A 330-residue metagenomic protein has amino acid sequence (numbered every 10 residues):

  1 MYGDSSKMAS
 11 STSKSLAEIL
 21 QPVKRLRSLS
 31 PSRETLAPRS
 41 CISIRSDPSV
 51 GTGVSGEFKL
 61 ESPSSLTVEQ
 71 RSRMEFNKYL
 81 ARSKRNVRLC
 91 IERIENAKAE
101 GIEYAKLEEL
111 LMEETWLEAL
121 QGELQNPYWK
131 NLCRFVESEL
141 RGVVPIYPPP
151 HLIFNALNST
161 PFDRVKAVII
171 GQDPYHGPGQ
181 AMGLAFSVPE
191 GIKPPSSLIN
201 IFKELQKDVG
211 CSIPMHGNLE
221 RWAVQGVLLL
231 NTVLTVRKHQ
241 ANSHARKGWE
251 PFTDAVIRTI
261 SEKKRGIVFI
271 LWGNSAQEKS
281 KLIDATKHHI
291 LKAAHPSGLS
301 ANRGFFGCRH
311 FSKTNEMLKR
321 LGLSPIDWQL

Functional and structural regions predicted by a protein language model:
M1-Y147, Q329-L330: N-terminal intrinsically disordered, compositionally biased regulatory/targeting segments that precede the folded
N86, C90-G101, E109-V268, S275-E278 (+6 more regions): A polyanion-binding, active-site-adjacent surface
F305: The substrate-binding groove and active-site-proximal loops of carbohydrate-active enzymes, especially glycoside
L318-K319: Short loop/turn segments that flank or connect secondary-structure elements
